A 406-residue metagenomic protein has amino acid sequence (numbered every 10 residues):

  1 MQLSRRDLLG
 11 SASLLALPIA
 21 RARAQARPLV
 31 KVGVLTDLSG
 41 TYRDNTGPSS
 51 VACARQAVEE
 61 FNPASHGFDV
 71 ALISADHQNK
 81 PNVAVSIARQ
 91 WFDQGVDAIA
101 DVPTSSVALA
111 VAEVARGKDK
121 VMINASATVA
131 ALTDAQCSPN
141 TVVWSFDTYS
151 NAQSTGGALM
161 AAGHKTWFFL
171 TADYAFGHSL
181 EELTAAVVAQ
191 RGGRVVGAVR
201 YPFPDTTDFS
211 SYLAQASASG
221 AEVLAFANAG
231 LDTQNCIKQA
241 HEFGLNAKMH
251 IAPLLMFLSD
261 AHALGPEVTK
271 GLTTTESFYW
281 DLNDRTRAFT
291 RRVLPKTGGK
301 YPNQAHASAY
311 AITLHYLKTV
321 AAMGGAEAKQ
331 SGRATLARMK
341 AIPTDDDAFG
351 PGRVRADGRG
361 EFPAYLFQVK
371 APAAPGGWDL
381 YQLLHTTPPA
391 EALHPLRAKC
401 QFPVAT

Functional and structural regions predicted by a protein language model:
M1-A16, A20: N-terminal secretory signal peptides and thylakoid transit peptides that target proteins across membranes
I19-T36: C-terminal segment of N-terminal export signals and the immediately downstream linker at the start of the mature
G33-C53, A75-N82, P103-T104, L170-G177 (+1 more regions): Extracytoplasmic "Venus flytrap"
P48-S50, A64-L132, W144, Y201-P202 (+2 more regions): Beta-alpha junction/loop-to-helix N-cap segments that form part of ligand/metal-binding clefts
S86, A130-A131, S138-F243, F278-A288: Extracellular/periplasmic Venus flytrap/periplasmic-binding protein
W91-P103, I123-A125, F168-T171, G220-G230 (+3 more regions): Periplasmic-binding protein-like
Q239-L314, V320-G325, L380-A405: Extracellular/periplasmic periplasmic-binding protein-like sensory domains
P343-T406: Solvent-exposed, acidic/polar segments of extracytosolic/periplasmic ligand-binding ectodomains
